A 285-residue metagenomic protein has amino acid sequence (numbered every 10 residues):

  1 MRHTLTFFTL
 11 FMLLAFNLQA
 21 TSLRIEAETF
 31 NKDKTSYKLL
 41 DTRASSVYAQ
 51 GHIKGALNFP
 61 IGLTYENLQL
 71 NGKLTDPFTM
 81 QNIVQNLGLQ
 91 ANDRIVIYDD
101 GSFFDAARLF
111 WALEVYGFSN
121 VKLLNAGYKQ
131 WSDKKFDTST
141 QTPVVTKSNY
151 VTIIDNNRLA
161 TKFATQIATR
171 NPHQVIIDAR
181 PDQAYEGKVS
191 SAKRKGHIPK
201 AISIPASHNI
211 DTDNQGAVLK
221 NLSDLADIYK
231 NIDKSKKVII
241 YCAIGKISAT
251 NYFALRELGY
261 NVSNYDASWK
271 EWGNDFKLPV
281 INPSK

Functional and structural regions predicted by a protein language model:
M1-F7: Positively charged n-region of N-terminal signal peptides that target proteins for export
F7-F8, L18, G245: Cleavable N-terminal signal peptides
L13-Q50, F103, N125-A192, K285: Flexible, polar/low-complexity N-terminal or interdomain linker segments that lie immediately upstream of folded
L40-N82: N-terminal, post-signal-peptide region of Sec/Tat-exported proteins
A44-V47, G62-E66, G101-F104, Y128-Q130 (+4 more regions): Solvent-exposed loop/turn segments at secondary-structure junctions within structured extracellular/periplasmic domains
E66-R94, A206-K237: Helix-loop module immediately N-terminal to the HCX5R catalytic loop in PTP-like cysteine phosphatase domains
L74-Q166, G196, A243, I247-S263 (+1 more regions): Thiolate-centered catalytic microenvironments shared by cysteine-dependent enzyme domains
